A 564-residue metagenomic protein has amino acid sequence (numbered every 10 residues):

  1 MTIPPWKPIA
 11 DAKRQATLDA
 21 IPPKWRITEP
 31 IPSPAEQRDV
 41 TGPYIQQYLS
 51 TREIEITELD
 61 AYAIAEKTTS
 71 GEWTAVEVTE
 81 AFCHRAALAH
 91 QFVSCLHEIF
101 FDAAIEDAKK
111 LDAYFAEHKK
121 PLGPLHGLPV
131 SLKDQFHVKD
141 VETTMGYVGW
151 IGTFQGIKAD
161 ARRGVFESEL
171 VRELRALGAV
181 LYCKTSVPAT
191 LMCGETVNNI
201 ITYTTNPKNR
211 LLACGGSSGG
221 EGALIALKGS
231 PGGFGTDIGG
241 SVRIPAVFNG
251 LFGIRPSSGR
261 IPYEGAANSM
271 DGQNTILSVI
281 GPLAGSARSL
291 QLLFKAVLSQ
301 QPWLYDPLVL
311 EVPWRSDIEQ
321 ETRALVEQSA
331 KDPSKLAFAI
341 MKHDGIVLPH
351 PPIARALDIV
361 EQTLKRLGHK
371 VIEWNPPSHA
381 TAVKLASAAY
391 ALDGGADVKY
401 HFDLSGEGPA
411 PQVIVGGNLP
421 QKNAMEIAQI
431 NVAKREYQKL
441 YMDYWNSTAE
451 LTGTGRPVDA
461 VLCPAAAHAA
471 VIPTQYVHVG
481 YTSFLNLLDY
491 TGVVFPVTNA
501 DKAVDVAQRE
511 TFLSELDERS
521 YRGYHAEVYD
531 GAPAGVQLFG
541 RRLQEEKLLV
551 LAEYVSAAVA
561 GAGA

Functional and structural regions predicted by a protein language model:
M1-A113, Q362, R366-G368, E518 (+1 more regions): An N-terminal boundary/leader segment
G42-R52, H126-T153, L211, D332-M341 (+2 more regions): Short helix-loop capping/hinge segments that flank enzyme active sites or metal/cofactor-binding pockets
Y44, R255-R355, L404-G408, A560-A564: A short helix-breaking turn/cap at a secondary-structure junction
Y114-M145, E167, V180-V187, L364: Conserved small-residue hinge/capping positions at short loops/turns that sit at secondary-structure boundaries within
E142-G164, H350-P351, A470-Y476: Glycine/threonine-rich flexible loop motifs
G164-S168, R172-V297, Y490-P496, G535: Short glycine/serine-rich loop segments
S278, P282, R522, A532-Q544 (+2 more regions): Short, well-ordered beta-strand elements
